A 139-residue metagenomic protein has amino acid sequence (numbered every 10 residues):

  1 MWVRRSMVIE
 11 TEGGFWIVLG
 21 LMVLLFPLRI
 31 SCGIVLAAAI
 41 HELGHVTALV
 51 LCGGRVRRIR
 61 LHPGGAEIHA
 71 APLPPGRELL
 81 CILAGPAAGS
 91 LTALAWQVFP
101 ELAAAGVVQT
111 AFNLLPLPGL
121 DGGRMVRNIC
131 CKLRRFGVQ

Functional and structural regions predicted by a protein language model:
M1-Q139: Hydrophobic transmembrane alpha-helices and their immediate loop junctions in multi-pass integral membrane proteins
